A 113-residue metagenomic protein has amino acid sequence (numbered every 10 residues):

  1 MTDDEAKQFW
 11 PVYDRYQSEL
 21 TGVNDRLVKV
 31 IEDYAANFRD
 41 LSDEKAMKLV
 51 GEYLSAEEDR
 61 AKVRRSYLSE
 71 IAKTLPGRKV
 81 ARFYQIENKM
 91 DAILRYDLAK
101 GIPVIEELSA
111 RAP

Functional and structural regions predicted by a protein language model:
D3-T74: Amphipathic alpha-helical segments
A61-P113: Amphipathic, charged alpha-helical segments and their helix-to-coil junctions in extracytoplasmic/peripheral assemblies
